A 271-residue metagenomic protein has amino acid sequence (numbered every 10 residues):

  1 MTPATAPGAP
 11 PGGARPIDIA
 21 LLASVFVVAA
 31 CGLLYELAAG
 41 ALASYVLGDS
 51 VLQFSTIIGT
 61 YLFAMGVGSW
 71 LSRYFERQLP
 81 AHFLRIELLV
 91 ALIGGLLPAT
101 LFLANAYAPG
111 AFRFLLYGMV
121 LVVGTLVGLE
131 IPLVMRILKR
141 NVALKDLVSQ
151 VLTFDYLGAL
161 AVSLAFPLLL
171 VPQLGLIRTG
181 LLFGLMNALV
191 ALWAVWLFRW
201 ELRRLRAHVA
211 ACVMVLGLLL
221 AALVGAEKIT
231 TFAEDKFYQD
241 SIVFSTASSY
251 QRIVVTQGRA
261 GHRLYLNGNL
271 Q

Functional and structural regions predicted by a protein language model:
M1-L270: Alpha-helical transmembrane segments of multi-pass membrane proteins
